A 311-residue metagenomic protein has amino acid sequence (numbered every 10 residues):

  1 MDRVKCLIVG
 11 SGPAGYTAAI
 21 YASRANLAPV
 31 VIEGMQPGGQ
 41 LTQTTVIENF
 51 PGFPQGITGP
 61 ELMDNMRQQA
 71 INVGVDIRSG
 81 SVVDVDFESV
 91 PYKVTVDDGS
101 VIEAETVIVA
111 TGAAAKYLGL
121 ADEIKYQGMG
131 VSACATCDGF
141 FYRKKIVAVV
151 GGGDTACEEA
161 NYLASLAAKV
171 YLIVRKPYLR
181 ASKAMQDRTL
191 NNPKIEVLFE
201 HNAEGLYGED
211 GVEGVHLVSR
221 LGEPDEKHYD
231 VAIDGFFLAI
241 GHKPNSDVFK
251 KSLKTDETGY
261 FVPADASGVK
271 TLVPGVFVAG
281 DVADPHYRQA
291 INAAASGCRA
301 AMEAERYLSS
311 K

Functional and structural regions predicted by a protein language model:
R3-K5, S79-G80, R143-K145, E200 (+1 more regions): Phosphate-coordination loops involved in phosphoryl transfer and adenosine-cofactor binding
V4-V73, C157-K183, D256: Beta1-alpha1 glycine-rich phosphate/pyrophosphate-binding loop at the start of Rossmann-like nucleotide-binding domains
G12-P13, Q36, A113-A115, D154-T155 (+1 more regions): Residue-level detector of alpha-helix initiation sites
A70-V96, V101-I102, S165-D265, R306-S310: A Rossmann-like FAD-binding core segment of flavoenzymes
I77-F140: Glycine/small-residue-rich loop that forms an oxyanion/phosphate-binding "nest" at active or ligand-binding sites
A114, G119, K125-F141, I240-Y287 (+2 more regions): FAD-site-proximal beta/loop scaffold in flavoenzymes
N161, S165-K169, I291-K311: Internal hydrophobic alpha-helix adjacent to the cofactor/substrate pocket in enzyme cavities
